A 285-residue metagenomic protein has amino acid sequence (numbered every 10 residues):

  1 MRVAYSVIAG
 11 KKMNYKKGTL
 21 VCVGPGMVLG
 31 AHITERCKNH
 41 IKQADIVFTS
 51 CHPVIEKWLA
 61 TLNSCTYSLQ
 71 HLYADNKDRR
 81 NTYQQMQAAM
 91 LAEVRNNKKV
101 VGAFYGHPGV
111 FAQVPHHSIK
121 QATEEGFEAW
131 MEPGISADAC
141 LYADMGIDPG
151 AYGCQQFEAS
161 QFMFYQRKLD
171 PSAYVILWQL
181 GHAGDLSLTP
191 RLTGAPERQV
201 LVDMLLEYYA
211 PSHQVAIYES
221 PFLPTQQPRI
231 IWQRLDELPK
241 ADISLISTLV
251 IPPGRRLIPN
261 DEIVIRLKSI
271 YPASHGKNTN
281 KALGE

Functional and structural regions predicted by a protein language model:
R2-E132, S247-T248, P272-E285: Class I S-adenosyl-L-methionine
I8-V23, E128-W130, A137-E285: Beta-strand/loop-alpha-helix module characteristic of Rossmann-like adenine-cofactor folds
